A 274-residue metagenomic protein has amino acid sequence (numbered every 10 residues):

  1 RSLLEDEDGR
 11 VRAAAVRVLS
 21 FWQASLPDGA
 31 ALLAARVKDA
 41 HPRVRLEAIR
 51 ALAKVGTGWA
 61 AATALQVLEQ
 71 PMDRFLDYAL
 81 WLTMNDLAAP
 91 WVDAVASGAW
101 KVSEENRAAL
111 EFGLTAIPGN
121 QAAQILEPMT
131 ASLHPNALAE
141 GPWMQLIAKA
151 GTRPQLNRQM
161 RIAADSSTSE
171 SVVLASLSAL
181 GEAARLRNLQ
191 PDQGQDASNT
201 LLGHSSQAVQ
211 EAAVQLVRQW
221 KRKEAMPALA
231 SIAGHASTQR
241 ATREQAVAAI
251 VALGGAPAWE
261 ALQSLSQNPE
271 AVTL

Functional and structural regions predicted by a protein language model:
R1-L4, A24-K38, T57-L68, A88-A99 (+5 more regions): Amphipathic alpha-helical scaffolding segments comprising HEAT/armadillo-like alpha-solenoid repeats
E5-R12, Q219-W220: C-terminal substrate/ligand-recognition segments
G9-R10, P27, A40-R43, G58 (+9 more regions): Alpha-helix N-cap/helix-start positions at coil->helix boundaries
G9-W22, G29, L33, P42-L52 (+2 more regions): Extended, hydrophobic alpha-helical segments in both membrane/secreted and soluble proteins
A13-A14, A31, L46, A62 (+9 more regions): Alpha-solenoid HEAT/ARM repeat scaffold
S20, A53, N85, T115 (+4 more regions): Structural signature of alpha-helical solenoid repeat scaffolds
M144-K149, R158-I162, A175-E182, Q193-S198 (+1 more regions): Extended surface/linker regions that mediate inter-domain or inter-protein docking in multi-component redox
